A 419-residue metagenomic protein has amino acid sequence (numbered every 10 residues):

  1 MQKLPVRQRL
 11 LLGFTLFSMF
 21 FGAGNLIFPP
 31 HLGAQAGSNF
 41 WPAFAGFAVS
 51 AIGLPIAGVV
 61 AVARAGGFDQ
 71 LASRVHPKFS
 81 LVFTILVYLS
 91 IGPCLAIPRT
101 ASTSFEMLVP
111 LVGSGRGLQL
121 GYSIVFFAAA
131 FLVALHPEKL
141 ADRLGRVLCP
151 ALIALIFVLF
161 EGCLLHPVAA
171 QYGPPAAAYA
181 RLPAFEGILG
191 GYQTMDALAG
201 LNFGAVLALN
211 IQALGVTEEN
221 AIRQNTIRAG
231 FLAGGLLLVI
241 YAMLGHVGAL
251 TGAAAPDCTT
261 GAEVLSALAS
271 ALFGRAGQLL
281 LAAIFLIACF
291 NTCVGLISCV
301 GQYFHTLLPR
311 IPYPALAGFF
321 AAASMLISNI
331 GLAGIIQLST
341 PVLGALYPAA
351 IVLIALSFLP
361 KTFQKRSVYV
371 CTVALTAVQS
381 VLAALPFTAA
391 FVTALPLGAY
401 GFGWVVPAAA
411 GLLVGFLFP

Functional and structural regions predicted by a protein language model:
L11-F21, L89, G162-A169, A178-L244 (+3 more regions): Hydrophobic, membrane-embedded alpha-helices of multi-pass small-molecule transporters
H31, K78-G113, C289-T306: Hydrophobic transmembrane alpha-helices that form the core helical bundles of multi-pass secondary transporters
G53, A57, A151-C163, I227-G252 (+1 more regions): Selective recognition of specific alpha-helical transmembrane segments in multi-pass small-molecule
V62-L71, F127-L148, A213-V216, M325-Q337 (+1 more regions): Membrane-water interface regions at transmembrane-helix termini and the short interhelical loops of multi-pass membrane
D69-H76, I240-F290, P341: TM-loop-TM module centered on a large, flexible mid-protein loop between adjacent transmembrane helices in multi-pass
P93, I97, I153-A180, A197-L198 (+3 more regions): Hydrophobic alpha-helical segments and their helix-loop junctions in multi-pass secondary transporters
L135-C163, S339-I351, V370-V378: Membrane-interface loop-to-helix entry segments
I351-L413: C-terminal membrane-solvent junction of multi-pass transporters and transport-like membrane proteins
